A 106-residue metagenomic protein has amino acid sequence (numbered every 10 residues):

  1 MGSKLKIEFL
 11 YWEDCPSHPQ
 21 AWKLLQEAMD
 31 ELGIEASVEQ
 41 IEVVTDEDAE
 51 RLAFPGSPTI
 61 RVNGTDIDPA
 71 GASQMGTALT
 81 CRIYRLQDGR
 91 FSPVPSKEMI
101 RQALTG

Functional and structural regions predicted by a protein language model:
G2-L32: Local sequence-structure signature of Cys/Sec-based thiol-disulfide redox active-site neighborhoods
S3, A36, G56-P58: A generic structural signal for short beta-strands and their flanking turns/coil linkers
E13, D48, D88: Conserved short-loop catalytic and cofactor-binding motifs
A36-D46: Thiol-based oxidoreductase modules, predominantly thioredoxin-like and allied folds used for disulfide exchange
E47-A53: Acidic pyrophosphate-coordinating catalytic loop
F54-R61, G76-A78: Structural micro-motif
T65-T105: Non-catalytic, surface beta->alpha helical segment in thiol-disulfide oxidoreductase systems
